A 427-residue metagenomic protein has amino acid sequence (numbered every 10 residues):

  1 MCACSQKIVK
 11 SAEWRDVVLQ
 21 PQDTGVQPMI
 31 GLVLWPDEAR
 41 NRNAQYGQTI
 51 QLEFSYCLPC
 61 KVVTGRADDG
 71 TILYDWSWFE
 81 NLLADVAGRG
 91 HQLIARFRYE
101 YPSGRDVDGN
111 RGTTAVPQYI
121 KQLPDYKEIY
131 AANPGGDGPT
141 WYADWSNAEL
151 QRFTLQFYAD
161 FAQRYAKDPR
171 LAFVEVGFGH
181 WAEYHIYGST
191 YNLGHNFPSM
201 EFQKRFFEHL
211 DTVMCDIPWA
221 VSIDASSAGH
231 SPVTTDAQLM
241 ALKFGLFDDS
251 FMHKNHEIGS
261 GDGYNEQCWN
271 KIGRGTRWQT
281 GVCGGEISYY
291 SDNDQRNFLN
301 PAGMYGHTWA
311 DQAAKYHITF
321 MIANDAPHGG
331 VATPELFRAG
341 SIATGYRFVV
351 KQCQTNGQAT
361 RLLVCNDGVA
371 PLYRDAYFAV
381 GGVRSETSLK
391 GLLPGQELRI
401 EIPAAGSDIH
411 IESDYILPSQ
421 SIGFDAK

Functional and structural regions predicted by a protein language model:
K10-E149, T276-A314, I318-A332: N-terminal substrate-binding region of glycoside hydrolase catalytic domains
S11-N41, A87, F173-E183, Y187-P327: Catalytic-core regions of glycoside hydrolase
E53, V86, F161, V174 (+2 more regions): Conserved, mostly hydrophobic/aromatic
K61-T64, Y101-D108, A115, H180-I186 (+2 more regions): Short catalytic/ligand-binding loop motif for oxyanion handling, primarily in non-cytosolic enzymes, centered on
W78, L82, F153-F157, F161 (+1 more regions): Alpha-helical packing segments of well-folded alpha/beta enzyme cores
Y126-L150, T154-N196: Active-site groove signature of glycoside hydrolases
I342-K427: Extracellular/luminal regions of secreted and cell-surface proteins that mediate adhesion/ECM remodeling
